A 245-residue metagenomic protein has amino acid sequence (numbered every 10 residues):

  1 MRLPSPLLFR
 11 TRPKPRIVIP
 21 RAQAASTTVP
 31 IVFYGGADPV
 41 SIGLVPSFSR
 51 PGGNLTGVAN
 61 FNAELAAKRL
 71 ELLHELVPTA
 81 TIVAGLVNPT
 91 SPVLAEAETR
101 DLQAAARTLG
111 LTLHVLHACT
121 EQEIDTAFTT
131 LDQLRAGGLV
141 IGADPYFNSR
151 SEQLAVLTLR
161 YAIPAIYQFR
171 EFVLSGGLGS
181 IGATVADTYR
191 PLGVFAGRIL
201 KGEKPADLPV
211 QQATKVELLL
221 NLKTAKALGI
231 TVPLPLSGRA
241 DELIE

Functional and structural regions predicted by a protein language model:
M1-E245: Short hydrophobic alpha-helices and adjacent helix-cap/hinge residues
